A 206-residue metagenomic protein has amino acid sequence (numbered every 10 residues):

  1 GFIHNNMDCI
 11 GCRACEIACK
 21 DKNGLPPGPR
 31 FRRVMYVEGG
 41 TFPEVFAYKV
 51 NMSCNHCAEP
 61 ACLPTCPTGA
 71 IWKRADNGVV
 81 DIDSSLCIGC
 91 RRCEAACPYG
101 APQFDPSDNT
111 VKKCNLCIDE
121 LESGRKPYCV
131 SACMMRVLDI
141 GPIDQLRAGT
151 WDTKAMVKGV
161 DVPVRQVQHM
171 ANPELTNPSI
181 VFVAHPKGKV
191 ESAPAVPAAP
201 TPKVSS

Functional and structural regions predicted by a protein language model:
G1-S206: Non-ligating segments of multi-cofactor redox enzymes
